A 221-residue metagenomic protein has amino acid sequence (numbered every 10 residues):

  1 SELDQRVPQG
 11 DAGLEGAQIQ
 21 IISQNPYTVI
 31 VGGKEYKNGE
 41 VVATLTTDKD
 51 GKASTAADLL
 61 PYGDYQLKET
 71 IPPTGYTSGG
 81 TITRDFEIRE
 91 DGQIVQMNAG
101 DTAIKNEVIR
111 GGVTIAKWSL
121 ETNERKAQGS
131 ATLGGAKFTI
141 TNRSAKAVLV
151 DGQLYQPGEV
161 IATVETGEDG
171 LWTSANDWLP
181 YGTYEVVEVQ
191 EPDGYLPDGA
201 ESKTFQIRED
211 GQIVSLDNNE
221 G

Functional and structural regions predicted by a protein language model:
S1-G221: Solvent-exposed loop/turn and edge beta-strand elements of beta-rich ligand-binding domains
